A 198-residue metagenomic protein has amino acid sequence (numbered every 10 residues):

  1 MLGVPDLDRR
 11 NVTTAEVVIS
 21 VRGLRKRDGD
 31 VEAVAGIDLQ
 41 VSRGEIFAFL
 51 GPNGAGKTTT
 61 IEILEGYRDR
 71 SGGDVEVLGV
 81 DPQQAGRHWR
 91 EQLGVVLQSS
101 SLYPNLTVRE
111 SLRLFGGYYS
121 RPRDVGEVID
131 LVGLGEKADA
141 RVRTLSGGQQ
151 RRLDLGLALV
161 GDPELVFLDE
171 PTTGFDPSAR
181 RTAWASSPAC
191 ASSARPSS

Functional and structural regions predicted by a protein language model:
E65: Helix-to-loop junction immediately C-terminal to a conserved catalytic motif
G73-D81, W89: Conserved ABC transporter NBD signature motif
R113, G117, P122-A138: Conserved ABC ATPase "signature" region
R141-L145: Conserved ABC ATPase signature
V166-E170, F175: Catalytic Walker B motif of ABC-type/P-loop ATPase nucleotide-binding domains
